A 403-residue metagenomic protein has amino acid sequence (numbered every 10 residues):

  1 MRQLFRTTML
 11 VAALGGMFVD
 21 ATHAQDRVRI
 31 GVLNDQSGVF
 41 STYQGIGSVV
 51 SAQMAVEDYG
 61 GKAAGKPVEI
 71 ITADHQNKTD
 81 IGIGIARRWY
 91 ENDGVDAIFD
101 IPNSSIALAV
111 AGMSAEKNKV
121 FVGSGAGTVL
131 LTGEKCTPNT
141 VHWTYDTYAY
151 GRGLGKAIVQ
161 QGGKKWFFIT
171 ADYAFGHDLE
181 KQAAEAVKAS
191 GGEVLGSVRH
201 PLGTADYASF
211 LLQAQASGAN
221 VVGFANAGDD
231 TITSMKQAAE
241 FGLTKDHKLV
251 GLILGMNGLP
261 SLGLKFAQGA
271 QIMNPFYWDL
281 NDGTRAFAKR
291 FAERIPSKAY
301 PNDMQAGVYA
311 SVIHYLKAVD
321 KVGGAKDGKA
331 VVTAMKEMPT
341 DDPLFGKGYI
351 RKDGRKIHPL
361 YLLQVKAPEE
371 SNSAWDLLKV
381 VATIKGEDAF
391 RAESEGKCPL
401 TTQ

Functional and structural regions predicted by a protein language model:
M1-M9: Bacterial N-terminal signal peptides that target proteins for export
T8-M17: Bacterial N-terminal signal peptides
M17-A24: Sec/Tat signal peptide C-region and signal peptidase I cleavage site
R27, T42-S48, D58-G133, W143 (+2 more regions): Beta-alpha junction/loop-to-helix N-cap segments that form part of ligand/metal-binding clefts
V28, P339, P343-Q403: Solvent-exposed, acidic/polar segments of extracytosolic/periplasmic ligand-binding ectodomains
G31-Q53, A73-D80, P102-N103, I169-H177 (+1 more regions): Extracytoplasmic "Venus flytrap"
V50, V95-V198, D246-Q271: Extracytoplasmic ligand/sensor domains, especially the bilobed periplasmic-binding protein
Q237-I313, D320-V322, K326, E369 (+1 more regions): Extracellular/periplasmic periplasmic-binding protein-like sensory domains
